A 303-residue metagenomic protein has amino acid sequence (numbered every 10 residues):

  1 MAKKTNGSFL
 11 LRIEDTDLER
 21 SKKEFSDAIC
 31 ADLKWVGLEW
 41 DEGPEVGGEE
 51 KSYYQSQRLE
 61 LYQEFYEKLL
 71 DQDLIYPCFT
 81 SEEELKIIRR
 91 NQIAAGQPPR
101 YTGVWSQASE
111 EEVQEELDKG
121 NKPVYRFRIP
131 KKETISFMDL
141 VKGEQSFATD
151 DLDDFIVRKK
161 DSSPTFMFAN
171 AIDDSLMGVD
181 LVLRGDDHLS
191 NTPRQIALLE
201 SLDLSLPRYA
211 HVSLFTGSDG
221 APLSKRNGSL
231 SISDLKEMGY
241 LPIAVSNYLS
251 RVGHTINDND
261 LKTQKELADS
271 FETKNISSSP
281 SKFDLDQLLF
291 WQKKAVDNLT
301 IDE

Functional and structural regions predicted by a protein language model:
M1-A95, N191-L204, A244: N-terminal Rossmann-like or analogous alpha/beta NTP/dinucleotide-binding catalytic cores that position adenine
D15-D17, L176, L183, A295: A generic structural motif
L18, S190, L202-E303: Catalytic adenosine-cofactor/nucleotide-binding cores of aminoacyl-tRNA synthetases and other
R20-E24, L183, L235: Short, solvent-exposed loop/turn segments at secondary-structure boundaries
S21, Y54-R58, L74-P77, R128-I129 (+5 more regions): Catalytic cores of large soluble enzymes that bind and process phosphate-bearing ligands
S26, L59, Q63, E82-L85 (+9 more regions): Alpha-helix initiation and N-capping motif
Y76-H211, T216-L223, S231, I256: Active-site cores that bind ATP or allylic diphosphates and position pyrophosphate for catalysis
